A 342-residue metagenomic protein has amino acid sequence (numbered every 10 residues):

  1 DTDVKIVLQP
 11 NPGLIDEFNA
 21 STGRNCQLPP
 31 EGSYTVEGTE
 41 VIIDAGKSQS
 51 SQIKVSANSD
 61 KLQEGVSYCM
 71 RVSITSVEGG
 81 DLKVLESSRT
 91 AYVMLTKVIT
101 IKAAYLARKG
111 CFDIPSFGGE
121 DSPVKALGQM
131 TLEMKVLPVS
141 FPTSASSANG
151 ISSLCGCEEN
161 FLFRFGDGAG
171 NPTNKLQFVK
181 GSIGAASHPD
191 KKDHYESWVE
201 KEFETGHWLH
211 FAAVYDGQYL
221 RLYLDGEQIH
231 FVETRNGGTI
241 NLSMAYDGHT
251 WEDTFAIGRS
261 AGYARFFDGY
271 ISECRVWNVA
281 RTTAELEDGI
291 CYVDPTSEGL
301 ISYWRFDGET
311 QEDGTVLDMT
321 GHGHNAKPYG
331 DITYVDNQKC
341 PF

Functional and structural regions predicted by a protein language model:
D1-I101: Short boundary segments that mark the start of a structured unit
R89-A107, Y292-F342: Extracytoplasmic low-complexity segments
T96-L106, L137-V139, G168-T239, I332-F342: Extracellular glycan-interaction surfaces
I99-K180, R281-E285: Extracellular glycan-recognition modules
S116-L132, V199-H207, A264-Y270, D294-S297: Extracellular/lumenal carbohydrate-interaction signature centered on repeated Trp-anchored short motifs
M130-S140, R265-G289, S302-T310: Extracellular, beta-strand-rich glycan-interacting domains
D225-E252, D288-C291: Short, solvent-exposed beta-strand-to-loop segments that form ligand-recognition rims of beta-rich domains
Y246-S272, E287-C291: Extracellular glycan-interaction patches encoded by glycine-rich segments
